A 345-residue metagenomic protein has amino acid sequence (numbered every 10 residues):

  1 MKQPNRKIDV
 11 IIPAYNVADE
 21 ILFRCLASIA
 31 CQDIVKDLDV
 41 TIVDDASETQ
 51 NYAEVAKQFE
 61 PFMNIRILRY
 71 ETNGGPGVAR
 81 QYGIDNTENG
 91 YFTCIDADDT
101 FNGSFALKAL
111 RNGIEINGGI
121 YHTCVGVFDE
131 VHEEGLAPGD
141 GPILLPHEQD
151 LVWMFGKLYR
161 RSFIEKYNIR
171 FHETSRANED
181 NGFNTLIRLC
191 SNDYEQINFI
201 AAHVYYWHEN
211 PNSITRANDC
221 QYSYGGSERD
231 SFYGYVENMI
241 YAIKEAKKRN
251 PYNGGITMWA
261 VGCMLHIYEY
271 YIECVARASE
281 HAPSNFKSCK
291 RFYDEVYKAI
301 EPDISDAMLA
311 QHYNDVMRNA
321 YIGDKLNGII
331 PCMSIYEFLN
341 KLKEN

Functional and structural regions predicted by a protein language model:
M1-K2, E273-N345: Membrane-interface aromatic/basic loop that binds lipid-linked glycans or pyrophosphate carriers, typified by
M1-Y233, K248-R249, L342-E344: Nucleotide-sugar donor-binding/catalytic module of glycosyltransferases that assemble extracellular/cell-envelope
N16, A53, H122, R160 (+8 more regions): Compositionally biased, intrinsically disordered low-complexity regions enriched in proline and serine
A46-T49, F62, N89, G103-F105 (+7 more regions): Short, structured coil/loop segments at alpha-helix boundaries
N51, G75, D140, P146 (+5 more regions): Alpha-helix capping and helix-coil boundary motifs
D96-D98, H172-F183, Y235, I256-Y270 (+1 more regions): A short, terminal or domain-edge coil/loop segment
H203-P211, R216-G254, M258, C263-P302: Catalytic core of nucleotide-sugar-dependent glycosyltransferases
